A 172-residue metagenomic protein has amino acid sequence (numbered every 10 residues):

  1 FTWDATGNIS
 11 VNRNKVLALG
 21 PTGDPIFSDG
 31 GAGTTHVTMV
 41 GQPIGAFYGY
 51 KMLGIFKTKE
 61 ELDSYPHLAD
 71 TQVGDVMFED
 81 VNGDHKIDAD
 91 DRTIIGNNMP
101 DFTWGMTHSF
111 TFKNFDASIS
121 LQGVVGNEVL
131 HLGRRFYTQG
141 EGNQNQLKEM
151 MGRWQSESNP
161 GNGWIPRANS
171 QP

Functional and structural regions predicted by a protein language model:
F1-N97, T138, Q155-S156, P160-W164 (+1 more regions): Conserved small-residue
W3-G7, M106, F112, A117-I119: Transmembrane beta-strands of outer-membrane beta-barrel proteins
I9-K15, F112-N114, G123-N127: Transmembrane beta-strands of outer-membrane beta-barrel pores
Q42, D116, N145-Q146: N-terminal functional modules and adjacent low-complexity/disordered segments of proteins
D91, I119-V125: Active-site proximal loops enriched in glycine and acidic residues that flank catalytic Cys/His/Asp and coordinate
P100-W104: Residues that define the transmembrane beta-barrel architecture of outer-membrane proteins
V124-P172: Extracytoplasmic gating/loop element in the C-terminal half of outer-membrane beta-barrel translocons and assembly
